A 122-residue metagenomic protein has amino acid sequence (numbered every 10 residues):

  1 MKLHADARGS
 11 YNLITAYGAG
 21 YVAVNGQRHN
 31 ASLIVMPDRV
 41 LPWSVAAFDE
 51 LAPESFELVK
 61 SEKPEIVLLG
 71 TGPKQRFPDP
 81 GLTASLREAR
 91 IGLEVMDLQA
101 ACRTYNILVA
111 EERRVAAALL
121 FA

Functional and structural regions predicted by a protein language model:
M1-P53, A110-A122: Non-catalytic interface/targeting segments
P42-S44, Q75-P78, T104: Short active-site-adjacent helix-start/loop capping segments
E50, R76-F77, Q99: Residue-level recognition of alpha-helix initiation/capping sites
L51-S61: A short, acidic, amphipathic alpha-helical segment used as a generic capping/interface helix at domain edges
V59-V95: Mid-chain, well-packed structural core segment of small domains
E88, G92-L120: C-terminal structural segments of small proteins and small subunits
